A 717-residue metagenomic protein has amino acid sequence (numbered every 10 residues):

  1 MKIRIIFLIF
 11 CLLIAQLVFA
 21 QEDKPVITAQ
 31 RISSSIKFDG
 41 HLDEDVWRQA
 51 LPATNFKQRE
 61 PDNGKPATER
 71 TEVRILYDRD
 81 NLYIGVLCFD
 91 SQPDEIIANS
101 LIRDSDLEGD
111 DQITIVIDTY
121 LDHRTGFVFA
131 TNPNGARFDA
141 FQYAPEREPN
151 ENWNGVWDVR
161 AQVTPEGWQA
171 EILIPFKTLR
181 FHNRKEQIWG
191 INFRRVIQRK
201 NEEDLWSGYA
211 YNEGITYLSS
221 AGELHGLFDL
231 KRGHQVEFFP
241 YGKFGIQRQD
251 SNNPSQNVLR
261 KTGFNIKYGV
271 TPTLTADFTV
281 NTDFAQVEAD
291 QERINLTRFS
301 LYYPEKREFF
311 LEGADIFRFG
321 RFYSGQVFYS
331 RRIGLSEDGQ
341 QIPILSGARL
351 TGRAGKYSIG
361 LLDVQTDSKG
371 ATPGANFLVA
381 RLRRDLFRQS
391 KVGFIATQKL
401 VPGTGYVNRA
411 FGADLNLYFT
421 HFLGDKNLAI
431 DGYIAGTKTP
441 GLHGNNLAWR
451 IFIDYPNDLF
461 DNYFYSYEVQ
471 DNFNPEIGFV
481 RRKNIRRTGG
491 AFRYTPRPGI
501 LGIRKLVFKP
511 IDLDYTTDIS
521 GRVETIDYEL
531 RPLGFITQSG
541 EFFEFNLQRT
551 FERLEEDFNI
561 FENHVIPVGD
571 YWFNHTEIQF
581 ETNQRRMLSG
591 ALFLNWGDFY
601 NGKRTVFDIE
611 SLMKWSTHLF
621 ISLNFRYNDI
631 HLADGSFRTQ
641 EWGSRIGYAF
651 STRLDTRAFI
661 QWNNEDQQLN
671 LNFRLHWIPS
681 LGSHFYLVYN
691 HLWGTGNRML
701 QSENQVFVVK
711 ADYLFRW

Functional and structural regions predicted by a protein language model:
M1-I5: Positively charged n-region of N-terminal signal peptides that target proteins for export
I6-A15: Bacterial N-terminal signal peptides
Q16-A20: Sec/Tat signal peptide C-region and signal peptidase I cleavage site
Q21-D385, G393-F394: Structural preference for beta-rich elements and adjacent junctions enriched in aromatics
P25, E69-V73, D80-L82, D111-I113 (+31 more regions): Structural beta-strand/beta-sheet cores of well-ordered domains, especially the beta-sheet scaffolds that support
G208-R232, T366-G424, F542-N595, V606 (+1 more regions): Outer-membrane beta-barrel transmembrane domain signature of Gram-negative proteins, especially the mid-to-C-terminal
N253-N257, K261, N265, T275 (+4 more regions): Catalytic-domain carbohydrate-binding cleft regions of carbohydrate-active enzymes
P343, H421-W717: Exposed, low-structure sequence patches enriched in small/polar residues
